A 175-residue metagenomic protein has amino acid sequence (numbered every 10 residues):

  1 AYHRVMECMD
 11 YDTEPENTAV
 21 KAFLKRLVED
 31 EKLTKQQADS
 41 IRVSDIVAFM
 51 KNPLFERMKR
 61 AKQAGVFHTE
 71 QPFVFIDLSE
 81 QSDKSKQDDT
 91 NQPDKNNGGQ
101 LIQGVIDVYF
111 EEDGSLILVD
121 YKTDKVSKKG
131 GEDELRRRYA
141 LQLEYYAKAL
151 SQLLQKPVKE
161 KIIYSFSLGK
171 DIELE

Functional and structural regions predicted by a protein language model:
A1-E175: Structural signature of nuclease core domains in nucleic-acid processing machines
